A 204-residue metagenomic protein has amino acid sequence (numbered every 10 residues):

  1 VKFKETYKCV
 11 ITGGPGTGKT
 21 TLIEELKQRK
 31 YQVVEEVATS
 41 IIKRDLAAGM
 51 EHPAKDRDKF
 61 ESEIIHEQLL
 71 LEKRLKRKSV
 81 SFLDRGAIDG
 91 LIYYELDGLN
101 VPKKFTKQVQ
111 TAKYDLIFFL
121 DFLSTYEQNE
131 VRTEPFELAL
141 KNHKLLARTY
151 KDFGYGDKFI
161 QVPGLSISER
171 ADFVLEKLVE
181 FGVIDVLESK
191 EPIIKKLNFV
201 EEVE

Functional and structural regions predicted by a protein language model:
V1-T6: Phosphate-binding P-loop
I11: Hydrophobic anchor at the beta1->P-loop junction of P-loop NTPases
G14: P-loop (Walker A) phosphate-binding loop of NTP-binding proteins
G18: Conserved glycine(s) of the Walker
E24-L69: Conserved substrate/cofactor phosphate-moiety recognition/catalytic segment in nucleotide-dependent phosphotransferases
E61-A112: Glycine-rich phosphate-binding loop used to anchor ATP phosphates in small-molecule kinases, encompassing both
G98-S168, K190-I193: A glycine- and Lys/Arg-enriched "phosphate-lid" helix/loop adjacent to the NTP-binding pocket of small-molecule kinases
K158-Q161, D172-E204: C-terminal accessory "lid"/substrate-recognition subdomains
